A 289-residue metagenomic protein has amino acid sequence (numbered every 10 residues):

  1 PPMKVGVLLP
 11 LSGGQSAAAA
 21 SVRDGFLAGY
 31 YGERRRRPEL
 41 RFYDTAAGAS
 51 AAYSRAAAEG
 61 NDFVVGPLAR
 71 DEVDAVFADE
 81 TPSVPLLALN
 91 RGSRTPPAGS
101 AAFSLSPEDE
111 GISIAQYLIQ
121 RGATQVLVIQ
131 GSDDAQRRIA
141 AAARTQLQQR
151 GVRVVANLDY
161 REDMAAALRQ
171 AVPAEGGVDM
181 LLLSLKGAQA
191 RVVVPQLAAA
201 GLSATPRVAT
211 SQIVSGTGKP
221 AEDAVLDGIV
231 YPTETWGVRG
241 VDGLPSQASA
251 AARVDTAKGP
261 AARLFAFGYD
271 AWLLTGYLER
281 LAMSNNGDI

Functional and structural regions predicted by a protein language model:
G6-D24, E33: Extracytoplasmic "Venus flytrap"
A17-S21, R35-R94: Beta-alpha junction/loop-to-helix N-cap segments that form part of ligand/metal-binding clefts
A57-A69, L87-L89, Q125-Q130, G176-A190 (+1 more regions): Periplasmic-binding protein-like
P97-A101, M164-R169, V214-D227: Glycine-rich, charge-decorated loop segments at or immediately adjacent to ligand/cofactor-binding or catalytic sites
G99-V192: Extracellular/periplasmic Venus flytrap/periplasmic-binding protein
V194-Y269, E279-M283: Extracellular/periplasmic periplasmic-binding protein-like sensory domains
L274-I289: Extracellular/periplasmic bilobal clamshell ligand-binding domains
